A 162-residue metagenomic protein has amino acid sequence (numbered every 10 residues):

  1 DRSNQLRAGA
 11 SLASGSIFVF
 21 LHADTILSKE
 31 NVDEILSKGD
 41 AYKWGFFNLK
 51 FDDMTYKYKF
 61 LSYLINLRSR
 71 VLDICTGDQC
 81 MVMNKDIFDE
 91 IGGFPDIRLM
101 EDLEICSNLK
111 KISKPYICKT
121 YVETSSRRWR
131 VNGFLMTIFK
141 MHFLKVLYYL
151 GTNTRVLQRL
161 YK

Functional and structural regions predicted by a protein language model:
D1-A13: Glycine-rich, basic loop-to-helix element that forms the pyrophosphate-binding segment of sugar-nucleotide handling
S14-G15, D78-I91: Conserved nucleotide-sugar donor-binding and metal-coordinating catalytic region shared by glycosyltransferases
F18: Short aromatic/hydrophobic "clamp" motif used to bind/position activated sugar donors
H22-I26: The conserved acidic donor/metal-binding loop of glycosyltransferases
K29-K57: Conserved donor NDP-sugar-binding/catalytic core segment of glycosyltransferases
I74-M83, P115, Y121-E123: Short glycine- and hydrophobic/aromatic-rich loop-to-beta-strand nucleating segment in the catalytic cores
L99-I105: Acidic donor-binding loop at a coil-to-helix junction in glycosyltransferase catalytic cores that engages
S107-K162: Hydrophobic helical membrane-anchoring modules
